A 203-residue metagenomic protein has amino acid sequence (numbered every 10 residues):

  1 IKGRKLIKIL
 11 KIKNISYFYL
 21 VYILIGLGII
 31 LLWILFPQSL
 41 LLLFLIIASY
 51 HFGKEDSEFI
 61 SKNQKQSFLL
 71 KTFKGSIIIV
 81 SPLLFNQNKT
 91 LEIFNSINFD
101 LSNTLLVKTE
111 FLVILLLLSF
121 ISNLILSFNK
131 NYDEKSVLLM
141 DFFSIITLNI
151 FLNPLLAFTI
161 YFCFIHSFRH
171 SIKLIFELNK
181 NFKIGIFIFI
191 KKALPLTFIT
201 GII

Functional and structural regions predicted by a protein language model:
K2-I9, Y50-N63, I121-Y132, S171-I175: C-terminal ends of transmembrane helices
L6-G26, L115, Y132-F142: Short hydrophobic alpha-helical membrane-embedded segments
K11-I15, L27-L84, N95-S102: Membrane-interface helix-loop-helix junctions at boundaries between adjacent transmembrane segments
P37-F44, E134-K135, L155-Y161: Short, aromatic-rich membrane-interface segments at the entry and exit of alpha-helical transmembrane domains
I46-Y50, E55, L70-T90, T109-L126 (+2 more regions): Alpha-helical transmembrane segments of multi-pass integral membrane proteins
F99-F111: Short aromatic-rich membrane-water interface segments that cap or initiate transmembrane helices in multi-pass membrane
Y132-F142, L178-T197: Membrane-helix boundary/juxtamembrane motif in polytopic membrane proteins
Y161-L178: Predominantly late transmembrane helices and immediately cytosolic-facing juxtamembrane segments
